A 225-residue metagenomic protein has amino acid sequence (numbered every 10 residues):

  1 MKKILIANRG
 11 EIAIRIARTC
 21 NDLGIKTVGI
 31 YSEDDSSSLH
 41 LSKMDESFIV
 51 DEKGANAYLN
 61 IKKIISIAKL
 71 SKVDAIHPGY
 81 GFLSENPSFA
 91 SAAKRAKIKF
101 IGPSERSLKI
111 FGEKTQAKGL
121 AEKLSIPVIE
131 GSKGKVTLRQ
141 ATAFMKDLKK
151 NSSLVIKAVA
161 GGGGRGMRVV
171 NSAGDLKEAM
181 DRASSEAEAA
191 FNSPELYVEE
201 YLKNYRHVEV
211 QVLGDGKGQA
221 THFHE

Functional and structural regions predicted by a protein language model:
M1-E225: N-terminal beta-alpha lobe that positions the nucleotide/phosphoryl donor in ATP/NTP-coupled carboxylate activation
